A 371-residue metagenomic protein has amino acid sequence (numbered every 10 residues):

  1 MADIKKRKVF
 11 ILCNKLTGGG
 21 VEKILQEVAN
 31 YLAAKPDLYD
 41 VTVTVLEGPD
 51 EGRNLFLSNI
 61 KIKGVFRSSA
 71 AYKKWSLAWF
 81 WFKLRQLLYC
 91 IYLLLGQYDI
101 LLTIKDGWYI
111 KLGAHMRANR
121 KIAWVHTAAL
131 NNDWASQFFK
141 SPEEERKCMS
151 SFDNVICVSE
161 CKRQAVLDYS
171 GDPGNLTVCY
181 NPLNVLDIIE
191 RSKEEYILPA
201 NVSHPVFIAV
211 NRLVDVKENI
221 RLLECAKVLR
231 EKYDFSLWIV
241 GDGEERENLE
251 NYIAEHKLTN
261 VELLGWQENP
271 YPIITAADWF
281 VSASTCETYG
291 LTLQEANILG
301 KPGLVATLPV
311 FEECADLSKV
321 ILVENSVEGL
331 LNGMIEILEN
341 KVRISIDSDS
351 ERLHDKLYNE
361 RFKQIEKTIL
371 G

Functional and structural regions predicted by a protein language model:
I11-G18, Y31, K35-L77, K162 (+1 more regions): N-terminal strand-loop element at the rim of the active site of nucleotide-sugar-dependent glycosyltransferases
G19-E27, P205-V228, E244-E250: A conserved mid-protein helix/loop that constitutes part of the nucleotide-sugar donor-binding site
G20, V342-G371: A charged, aromatic-enriched C-terminal amphipathic alpha-helix characteristic of glycosyltransferases across folds
L102-Y109, V125: Short His-centered aromatic/hydrophobic patch
K111-L112, S150-L176: A short, active-site helix/loop in glycosyltransferases that binds the activated sugar's phosphate group
W266, T285: Aromatic "clamp/platform" in nucleotide-sugar-dependent glycosyltransferases that forms part of the donor/acceptor
P302-A306: Short hydrophobic beta-strand element within catalytic cores of glycosyltransferases and related nucleotide-activated
V320-E328, I335-K341: Conserved acidic donor-binding segment of nucleotide-sugar-dependent glycosyltransferases
